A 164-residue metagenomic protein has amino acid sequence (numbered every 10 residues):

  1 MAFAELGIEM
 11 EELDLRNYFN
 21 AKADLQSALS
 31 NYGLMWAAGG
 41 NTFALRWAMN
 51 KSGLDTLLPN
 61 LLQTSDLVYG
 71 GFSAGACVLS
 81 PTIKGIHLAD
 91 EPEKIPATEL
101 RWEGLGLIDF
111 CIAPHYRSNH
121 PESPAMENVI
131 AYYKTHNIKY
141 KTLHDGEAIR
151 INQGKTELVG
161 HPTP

Functional and structural regions predicted by a protein language model:
M1-A38: N-terminal beta1-alpha1 cap of cysteine-dependent amidohydrolase-like domains
A2-A4, L34, G85-P164: C-terminal and late-domain segments of enzyme folds
E11-D14, A37, Y69-F72, K141-L143: General beta-strand structural signal in soluble alpha/beta enzymes
A28, S52-D66: Catalytic-core regions built around general acid/base machinery
W36-G39, L62-T82: Catalytic nucleophile loop
T42-F43, A76-L79, A148-R150: Short, active-site-adjacent cap segments at secondary-structure transitions
T42-S52: Glycine/threonine-rich flexible loop motifs
L45-R46, S80, H87: Glycine/Thr-rich phosphate-binding loops of Rossmann-like dinucleotide-binding domains
